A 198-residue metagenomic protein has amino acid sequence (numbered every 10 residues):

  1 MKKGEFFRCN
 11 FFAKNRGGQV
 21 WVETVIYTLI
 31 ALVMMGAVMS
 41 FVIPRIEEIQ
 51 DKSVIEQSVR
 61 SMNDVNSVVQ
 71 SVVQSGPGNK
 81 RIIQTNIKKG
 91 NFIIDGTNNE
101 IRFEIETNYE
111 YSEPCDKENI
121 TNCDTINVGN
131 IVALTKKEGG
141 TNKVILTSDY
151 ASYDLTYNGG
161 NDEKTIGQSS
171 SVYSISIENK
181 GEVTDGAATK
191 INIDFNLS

Functional and structural regions predicted by a protein language model:
M1-G17: N-terminal leader/signal peptides at the extreme start of proteins
E5, F12, L29, R45 (+1 more regions): A general structural-boundary detector
F7, I26-T28, K52-I55, S61 (+3 more regions): A generic structural micro-environment signature that highlights single residues at secondary-structure boundaries
K14-V42, V54: N-terminal single-pass transmembrane signal-anchor helix
M34-E56, G139-V144: N-terminal short leaders/motifs
E47-N79: Membrane-proximal N-terminal amphipathic helix
V73-I93: Short, glycine/small-hydrophobic-rich surface segments
T97-S198: Intrinsically disordered, low-complexity regions enriched in Pro/Ser/Thr/Gly and acidic residues
